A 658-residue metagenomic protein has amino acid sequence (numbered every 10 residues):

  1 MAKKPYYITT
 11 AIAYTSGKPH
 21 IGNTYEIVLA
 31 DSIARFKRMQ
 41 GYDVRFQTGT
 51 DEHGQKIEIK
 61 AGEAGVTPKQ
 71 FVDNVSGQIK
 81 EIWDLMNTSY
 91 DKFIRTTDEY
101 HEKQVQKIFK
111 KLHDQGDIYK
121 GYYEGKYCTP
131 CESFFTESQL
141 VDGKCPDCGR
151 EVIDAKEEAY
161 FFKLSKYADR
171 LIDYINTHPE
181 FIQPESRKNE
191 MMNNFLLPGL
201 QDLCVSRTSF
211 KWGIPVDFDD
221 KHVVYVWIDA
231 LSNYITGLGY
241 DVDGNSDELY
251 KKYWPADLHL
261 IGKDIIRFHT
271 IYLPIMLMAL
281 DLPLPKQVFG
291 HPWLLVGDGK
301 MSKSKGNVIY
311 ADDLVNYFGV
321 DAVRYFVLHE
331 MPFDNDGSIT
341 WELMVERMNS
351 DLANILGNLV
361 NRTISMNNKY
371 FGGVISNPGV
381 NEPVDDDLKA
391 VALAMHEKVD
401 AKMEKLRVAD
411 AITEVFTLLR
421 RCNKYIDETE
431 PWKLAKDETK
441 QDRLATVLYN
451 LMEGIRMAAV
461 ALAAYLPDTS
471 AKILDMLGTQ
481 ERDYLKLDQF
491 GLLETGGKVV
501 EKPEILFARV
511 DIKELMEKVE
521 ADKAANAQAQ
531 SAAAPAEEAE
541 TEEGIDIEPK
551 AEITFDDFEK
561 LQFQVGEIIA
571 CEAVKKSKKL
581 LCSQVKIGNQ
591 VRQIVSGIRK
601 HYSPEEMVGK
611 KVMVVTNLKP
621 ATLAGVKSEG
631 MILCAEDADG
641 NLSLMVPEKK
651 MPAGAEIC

Functional and structural regions predicted by a protein language model:
M1-A2, F36-D43, A64-P68, L85 (+7 more regions): Secondary-structure transition/capping motifs at alpha-helix termini and the adjoining loop/turn into the next element
A2-T48, Y100-Q104, C148, D154-K369 (+1 more regions): Structured secondary-structure scaffolds
A2-V75, I94-K110, D114, C131 (+5 more regions): N-terminal catalytic cores of NTP/NDP-binding nucleotidyl/phosphoryl-transfer enzymes
S76-D91: A glycine-rich helix N-cap at a beta->alpha junction
Q115-A168, I172: Cys/His-rich short segments
K120, L343-V380, V391-V499, V615: Helix-rich, typically C-terminal accessory recognition domains appended to large enzymatic cores
I473-D557: Intrinsic disorder at enzyme termini
A533-C658: Phosphate-backbone binding interfaces of nucleic-acid-interacting proteins
